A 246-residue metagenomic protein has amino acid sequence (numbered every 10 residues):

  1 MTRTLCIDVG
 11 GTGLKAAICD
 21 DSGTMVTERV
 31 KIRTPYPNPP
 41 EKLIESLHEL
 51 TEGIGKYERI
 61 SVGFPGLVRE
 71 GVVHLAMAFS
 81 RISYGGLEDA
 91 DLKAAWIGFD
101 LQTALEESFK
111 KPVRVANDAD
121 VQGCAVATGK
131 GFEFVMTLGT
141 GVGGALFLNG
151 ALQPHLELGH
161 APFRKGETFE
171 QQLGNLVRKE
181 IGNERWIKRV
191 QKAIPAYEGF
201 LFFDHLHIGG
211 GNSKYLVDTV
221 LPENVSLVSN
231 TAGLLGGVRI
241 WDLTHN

Functional and structural regions predicted by a protein language model:
R3-E45, G86, A151-V177: Short glycine-rich, Thr/Ser-proximal phosphate-binding strand/loop in the N-terminal lobe of ATP-dependent enzymes
T4-D8, Y57-S61, E133-T137, H207: Short glycine-aspartate micro-motif
D8-T12, T137-G141, G211: A short acidic Gly-Thr/Ser loop motif
L14-I18, G66, V142-L148: Short beta-strand scaffold segments in enzyme catalytic cores
V30-Y57, E167-H207, G211-N246: Adenine-nucleotide phosphate-binding core of ATP-dependent small-molecule kinases
P37-H48, R59, V68-A125, Q172 (+2 more regions): Glycine-rich phosphate-binding loop and adjoining helix at the ATP-binding site of ATP-dependent phosphoryl-transfer
A94-G123, L152-K192: Glycine-rich phosphate-binding loop plus the immediately following alpha-helix
G131-F134, T140-P162: Anionic-ligand binding region
